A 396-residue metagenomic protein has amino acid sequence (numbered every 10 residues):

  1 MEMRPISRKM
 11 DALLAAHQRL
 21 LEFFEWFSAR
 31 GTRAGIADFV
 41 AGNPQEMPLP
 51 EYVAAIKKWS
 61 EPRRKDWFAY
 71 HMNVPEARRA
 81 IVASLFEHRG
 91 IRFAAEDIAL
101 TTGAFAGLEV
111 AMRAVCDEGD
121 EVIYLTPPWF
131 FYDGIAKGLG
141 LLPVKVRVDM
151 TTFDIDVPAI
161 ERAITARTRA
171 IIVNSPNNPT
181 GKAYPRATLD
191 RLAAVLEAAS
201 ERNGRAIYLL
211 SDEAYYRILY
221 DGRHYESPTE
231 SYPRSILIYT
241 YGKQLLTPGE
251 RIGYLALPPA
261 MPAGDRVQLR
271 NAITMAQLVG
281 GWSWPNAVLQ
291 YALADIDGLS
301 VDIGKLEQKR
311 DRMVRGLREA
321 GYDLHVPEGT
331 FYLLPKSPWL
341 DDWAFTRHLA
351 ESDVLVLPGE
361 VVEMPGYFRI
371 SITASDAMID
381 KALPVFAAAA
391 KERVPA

Functional and structural regions predicted by a protein language model:
M3-G103, V110, I296-S300, R393-A396: N-terminal small-domain helix-loop-helix segment of the aminotransferase-like
I36-D38, I238, D323-E328, E360-V361: Short beta-strand
E61, K65-G204, Y216-Y232, P395: Conserved core of the PLP fold type I
E161, A193, R347-L357, V361-A396: PLP-dependent enzyme catalytic core of the Aspartate aminotransferase-like
P233-E307: Conserved core segment of the aminotransferase class I/II
Q277-P285, E307-K309, M313, Y332-S352 (+1 more regions): Accessory recognition modules or surfaces
A287-A294, L306-L317, L324-K336, V362 (+1 more regions): Conserved glycine-rich beta-strand-loop-beta hairpin in the small C-terminal domain of fold type I
